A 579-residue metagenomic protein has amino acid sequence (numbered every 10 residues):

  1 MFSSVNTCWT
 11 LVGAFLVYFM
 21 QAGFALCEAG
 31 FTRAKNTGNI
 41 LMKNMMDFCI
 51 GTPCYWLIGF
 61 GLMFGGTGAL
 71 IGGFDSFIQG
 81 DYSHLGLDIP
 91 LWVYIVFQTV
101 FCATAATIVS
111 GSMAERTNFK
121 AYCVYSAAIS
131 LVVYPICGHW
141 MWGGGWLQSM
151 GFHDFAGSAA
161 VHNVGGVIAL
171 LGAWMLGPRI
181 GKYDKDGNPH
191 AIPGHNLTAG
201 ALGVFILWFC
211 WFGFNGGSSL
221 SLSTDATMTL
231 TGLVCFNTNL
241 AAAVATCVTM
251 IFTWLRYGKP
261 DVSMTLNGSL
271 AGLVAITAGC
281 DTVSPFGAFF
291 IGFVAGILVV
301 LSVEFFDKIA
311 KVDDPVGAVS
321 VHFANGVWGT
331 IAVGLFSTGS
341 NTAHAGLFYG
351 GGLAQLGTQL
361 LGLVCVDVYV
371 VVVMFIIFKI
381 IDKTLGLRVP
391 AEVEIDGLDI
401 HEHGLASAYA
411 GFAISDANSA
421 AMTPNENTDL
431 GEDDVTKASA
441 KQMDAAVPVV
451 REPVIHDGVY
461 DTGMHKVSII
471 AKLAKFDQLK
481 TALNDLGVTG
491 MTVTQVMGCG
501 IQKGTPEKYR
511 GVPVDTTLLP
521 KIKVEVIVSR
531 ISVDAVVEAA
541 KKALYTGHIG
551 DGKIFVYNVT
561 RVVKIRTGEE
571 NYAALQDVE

Functional and structural regions predicted by a protein language model:
M1-H456: Glycine- and aromatic-enriched membrane alpha-helices
H401-L405, A420-E579: Positively charged, small/polar-rich N-terminal and surface patches that mediate targeting and assembly and bind
